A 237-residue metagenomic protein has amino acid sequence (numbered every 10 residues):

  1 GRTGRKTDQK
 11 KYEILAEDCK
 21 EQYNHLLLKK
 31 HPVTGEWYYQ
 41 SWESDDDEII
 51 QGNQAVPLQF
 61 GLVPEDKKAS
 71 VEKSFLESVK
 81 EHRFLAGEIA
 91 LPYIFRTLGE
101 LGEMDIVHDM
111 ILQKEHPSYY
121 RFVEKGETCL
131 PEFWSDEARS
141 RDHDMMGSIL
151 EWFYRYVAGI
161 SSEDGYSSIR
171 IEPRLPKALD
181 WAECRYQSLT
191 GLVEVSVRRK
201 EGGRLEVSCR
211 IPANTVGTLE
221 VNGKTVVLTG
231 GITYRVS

Functional and structural regions predicted by a protein language model:
G1-R141: Catalytic cores of carbohydrate-active enzymes
R2, I14, D18, D105-S237: Non-catalytic C-terminal accessory modules of carbohydrate-active enzymes
